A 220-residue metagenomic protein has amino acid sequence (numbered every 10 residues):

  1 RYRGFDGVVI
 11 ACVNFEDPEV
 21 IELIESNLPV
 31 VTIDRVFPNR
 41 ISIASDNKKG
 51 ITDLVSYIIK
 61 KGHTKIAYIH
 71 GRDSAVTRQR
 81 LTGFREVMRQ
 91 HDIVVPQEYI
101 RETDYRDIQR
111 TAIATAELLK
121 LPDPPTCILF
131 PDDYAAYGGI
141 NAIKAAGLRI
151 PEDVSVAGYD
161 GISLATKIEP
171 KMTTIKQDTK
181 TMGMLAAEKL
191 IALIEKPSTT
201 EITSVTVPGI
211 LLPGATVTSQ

Functional and structural regions predicted by a protein language model:
R1-S56, K60, L119-K120: Alpha-helical recognition/docking segments in bacterial nutrient-uptake and carbohydrate-utilization systems
G4, N27, G62, D92 (+3 more regions): Conserved functional loop/turn residues at catalytic and ligand-binding sites
D6, H63-K65, T126: Short acidic/polar active-site loop segments enriched in Thr and Asp
P18, I43-D53, I69-A114, L129-Y137 (+3 more regions): Hinge/beta->alpha junction and helix N-cap segments in small-molecule ligand-binding domains
I24, R89, K144: Anion (oxyanion) recognition and catalysis
L28-V31, V95, I150: Hydrophobic beta-strand scaffold residues
A116-Q220: Flexible loop/turn connectors
